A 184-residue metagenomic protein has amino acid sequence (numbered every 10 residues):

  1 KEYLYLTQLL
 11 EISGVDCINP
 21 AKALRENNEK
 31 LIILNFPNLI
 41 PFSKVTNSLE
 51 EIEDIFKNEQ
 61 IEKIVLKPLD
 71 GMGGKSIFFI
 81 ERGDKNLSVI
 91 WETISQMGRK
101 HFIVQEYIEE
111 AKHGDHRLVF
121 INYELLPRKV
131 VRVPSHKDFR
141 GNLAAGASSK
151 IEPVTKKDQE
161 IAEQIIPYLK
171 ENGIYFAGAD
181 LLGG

Functional and structural regions predicted by a protein language model:
K1-N47, E51-E53: Conserved N-proximal alpha/beta basic substrate-recognition cap immediately N-terminal to, or forming the N-lobe
A21-E26, R132-P134, L182: Short glycine-enriched loops at secondary-structure junctions
V45-T46, L69-G71: A charged, amphipathic alpha-helical module
D54-N58: Short amphipathic alpha-helix with an adjacent loop that forms part of the alpha/beta core around
E59-E62, D70-I161, L169: Phosphate-binding site of ATP-dependent enzymes
I64-L66, F102-Q105, Y175-D180: A short linear hydrophobic-aromatic micro-motif
P167-G184: Conserved metal-phosphate-binding beta-hairpin within the catalytic cores of diverse ATP-dependent phosphoryl-transfer
